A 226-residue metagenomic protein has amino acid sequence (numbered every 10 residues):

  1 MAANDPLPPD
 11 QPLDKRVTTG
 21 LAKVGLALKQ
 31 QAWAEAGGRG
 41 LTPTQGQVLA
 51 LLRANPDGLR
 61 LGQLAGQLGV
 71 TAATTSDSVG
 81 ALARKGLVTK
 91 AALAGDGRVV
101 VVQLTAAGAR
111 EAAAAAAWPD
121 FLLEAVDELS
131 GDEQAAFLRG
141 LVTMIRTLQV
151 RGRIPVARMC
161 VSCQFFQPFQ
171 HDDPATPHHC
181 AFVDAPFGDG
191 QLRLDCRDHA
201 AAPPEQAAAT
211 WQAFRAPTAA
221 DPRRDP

Functional and structural regions predicted by a protein language model:
M1-R39: N-terminal leader segment of winged-helix/HTH proteins
L13-V17, V24, L28, T44-Q45 (+2 more regions): N-terminal positioning helix adjacent to the helix-turn-helix/winged-helix DNA-binding module
R16, G20, A27, Q31 (+3 more regions): Pre-recognition alpha-helix immediately N-terminal to the DNA-recognition helix within helix-turn-helix or winged-helix
W33-T71: N-terminal helix-turn-helix DNA-binding core of bacterial DNA-binding proteins
P56-V100: Canonical helix-turn-helix DNA-binding module
A81-Q134: Charged, amphipathic alpha-helical coiled-coil/dimerization segments
A113, A117-Q164: Terminal interaction helix/tail motif
V142, R146-P226: Mid-protein regulatory/catalytic core that forms ligand/cofactor-binding pockets and protein-protein interaction
